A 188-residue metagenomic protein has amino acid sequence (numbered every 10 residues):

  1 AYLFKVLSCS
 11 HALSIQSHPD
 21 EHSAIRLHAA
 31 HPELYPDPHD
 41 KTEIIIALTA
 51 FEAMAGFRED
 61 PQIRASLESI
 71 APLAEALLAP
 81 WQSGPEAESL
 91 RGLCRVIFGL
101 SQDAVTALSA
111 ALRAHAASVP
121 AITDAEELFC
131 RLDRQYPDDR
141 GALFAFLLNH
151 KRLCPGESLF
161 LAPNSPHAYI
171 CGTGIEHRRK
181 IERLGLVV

Functional and structural regions predicted by a protein language model:
A1-E157, H167-V188: Active-site region of the double-stranded beta-helix
